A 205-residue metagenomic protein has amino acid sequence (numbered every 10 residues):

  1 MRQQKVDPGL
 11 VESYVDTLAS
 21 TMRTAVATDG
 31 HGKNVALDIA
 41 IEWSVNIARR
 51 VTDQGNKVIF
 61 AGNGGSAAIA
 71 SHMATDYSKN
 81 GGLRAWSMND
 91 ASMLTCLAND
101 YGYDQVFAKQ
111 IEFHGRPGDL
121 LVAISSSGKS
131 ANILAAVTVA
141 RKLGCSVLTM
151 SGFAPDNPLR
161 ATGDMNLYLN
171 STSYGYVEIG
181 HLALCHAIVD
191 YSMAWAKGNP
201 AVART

Functional and structural regions predicted by a protein language model:
M1-T205: Conserved N-terminal alpha-helical segment that immediately precedes and caps sugar-phosphate-binding
